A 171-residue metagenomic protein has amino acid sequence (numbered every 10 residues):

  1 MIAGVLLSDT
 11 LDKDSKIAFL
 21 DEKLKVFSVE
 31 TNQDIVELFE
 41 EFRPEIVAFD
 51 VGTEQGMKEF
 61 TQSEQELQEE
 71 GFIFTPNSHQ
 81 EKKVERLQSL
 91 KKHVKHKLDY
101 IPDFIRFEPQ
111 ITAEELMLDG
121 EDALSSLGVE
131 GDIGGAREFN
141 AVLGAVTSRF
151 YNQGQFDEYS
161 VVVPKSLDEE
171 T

Functional and structural regions predicted by a protein language model:
M1-T171: Phosphate- and other anionic-substrate recognition elements at nucleic-acid/protein interfaces
